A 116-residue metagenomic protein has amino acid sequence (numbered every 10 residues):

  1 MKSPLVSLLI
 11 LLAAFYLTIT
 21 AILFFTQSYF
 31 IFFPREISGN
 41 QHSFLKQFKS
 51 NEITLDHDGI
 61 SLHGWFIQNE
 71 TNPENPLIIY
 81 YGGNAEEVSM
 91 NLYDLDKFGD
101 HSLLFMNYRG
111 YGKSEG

Functional and structural regions predicted by a protein language model:
M1-K2, F24, D100-F105: Short hydrophobic/aromatic-rich motifs at helix boundaries and adjacent loops
M1-L9: Feature marks short, highly hydrophobic, charge-poor N-terminal signal-anchor/signal peptide-like helices that anchor
K2, K46-K49, K97, K113: Context-gated lysine
V6, T20, N69-T71: Alpha-helical interaction segments
L8, L12-T54: An N-terminal hydrophobic leader/cap segment in hydrolases
H57-G116: Membrane-embedded segments
